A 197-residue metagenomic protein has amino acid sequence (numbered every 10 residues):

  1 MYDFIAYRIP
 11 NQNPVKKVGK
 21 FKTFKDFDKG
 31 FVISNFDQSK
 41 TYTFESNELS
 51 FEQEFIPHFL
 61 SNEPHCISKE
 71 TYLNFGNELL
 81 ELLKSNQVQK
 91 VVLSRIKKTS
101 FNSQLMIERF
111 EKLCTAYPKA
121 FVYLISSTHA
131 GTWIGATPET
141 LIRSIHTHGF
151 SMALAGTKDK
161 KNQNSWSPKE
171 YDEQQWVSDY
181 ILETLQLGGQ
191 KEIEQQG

Functional and structural regions predicted by a protein language model:
M1-Q12, D26, R95, S100-W176: An anion-binding catalytic pocket shared by soluble metabolic enzymes
N11-E54: An N-terminal, globular interaction/scaffold subdomain
K20-T23, E78-L79, E108-K112: Intrinsically disordered, low-complexity boundary segments flanking structured domains
F51-E70, N74-N77, S100-F101, M152-G197: Contiguous alpha-helical scaffold segments within structured protein domains that host functional hotspots
V91-L93: Divalent metal-dependent hydrolysis catalytic cores, especially in the metallo-beta-lactamase
